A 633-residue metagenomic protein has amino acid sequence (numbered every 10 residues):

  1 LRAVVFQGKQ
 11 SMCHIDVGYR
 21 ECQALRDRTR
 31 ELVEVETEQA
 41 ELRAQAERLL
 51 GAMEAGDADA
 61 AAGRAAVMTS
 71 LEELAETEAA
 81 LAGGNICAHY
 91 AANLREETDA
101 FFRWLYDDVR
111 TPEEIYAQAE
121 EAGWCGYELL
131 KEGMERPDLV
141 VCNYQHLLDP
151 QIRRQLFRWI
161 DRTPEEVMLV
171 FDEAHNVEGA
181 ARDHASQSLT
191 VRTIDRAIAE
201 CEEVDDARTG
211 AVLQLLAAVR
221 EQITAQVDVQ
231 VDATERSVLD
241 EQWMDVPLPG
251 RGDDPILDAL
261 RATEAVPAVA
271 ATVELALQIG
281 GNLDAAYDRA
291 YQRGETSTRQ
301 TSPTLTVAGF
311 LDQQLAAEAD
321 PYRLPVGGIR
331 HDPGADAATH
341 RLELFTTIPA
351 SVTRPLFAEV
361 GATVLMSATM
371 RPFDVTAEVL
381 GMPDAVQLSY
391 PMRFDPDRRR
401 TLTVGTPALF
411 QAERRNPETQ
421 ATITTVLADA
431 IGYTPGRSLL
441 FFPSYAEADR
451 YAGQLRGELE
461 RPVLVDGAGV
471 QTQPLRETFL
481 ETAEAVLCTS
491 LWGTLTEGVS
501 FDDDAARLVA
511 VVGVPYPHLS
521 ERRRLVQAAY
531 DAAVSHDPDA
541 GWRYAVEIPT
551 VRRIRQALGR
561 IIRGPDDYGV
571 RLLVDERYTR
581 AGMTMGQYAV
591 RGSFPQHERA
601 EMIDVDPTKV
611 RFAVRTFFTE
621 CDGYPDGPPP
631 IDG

Functional and structural regions predicted by a protein language model:
L1, V364-A368, G436-A448, L573: Conserved RecA-like ASCE P-loop NTPase motor core of nucleic-acid helicases/translocases
L1-D138: A substrate-engagement module of RecA-like helicase motors
H14-L74, V191-D320: Non-catalytic, alpha-helical, charged scaffold/linker segments that couple or flank catalytic or architectural cores
R110-E274, L365-M382, D503, H518-S520: Signature of the SF2 helicase/ATPase Hel1-core->accessory helical subdomain module
E113-E135, Q151-W159, L275-G405, E418-T419 (+4 more regions): A contiguous, basic/glycine-rich beta-loop/short-helix subdomain that forms a polymer-engagement track
G405-P417, A468-T579: Conserved RecA-like P-loop NTPase helicase motor core
G405-P443: Conserved interdomain hinge at the start of the Helicase C-terminal
P443-G467: Conserved helicase motor "Helicase C" RecA-like lobe of SF1/SF2 P-loop NTPases
